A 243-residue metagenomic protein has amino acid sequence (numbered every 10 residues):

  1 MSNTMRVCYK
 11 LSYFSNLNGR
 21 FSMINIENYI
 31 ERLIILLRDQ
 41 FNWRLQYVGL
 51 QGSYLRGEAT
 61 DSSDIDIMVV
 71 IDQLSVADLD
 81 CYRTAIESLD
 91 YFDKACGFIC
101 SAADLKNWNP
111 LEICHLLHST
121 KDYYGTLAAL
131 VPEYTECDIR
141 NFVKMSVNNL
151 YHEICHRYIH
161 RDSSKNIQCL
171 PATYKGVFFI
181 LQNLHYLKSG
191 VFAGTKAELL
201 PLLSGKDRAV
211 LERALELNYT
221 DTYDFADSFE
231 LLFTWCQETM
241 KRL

Functional and structural regions predicted by a protein language model:
L11: Cationic, low-complexity basic patches in intrinsically disordered or flexible, solvent-exposed regions
F14-L17: Short hydrophobic targeting helices and cationic amphipathic motifs that mediate membrane/organellar targeting
R20-Q40, G49, R56-D61, M68-P110: Metal-dependent nucleotidyltransferase catalytic core
L79-A172: Conserved NTP/Mg2+-binding pocket subregion across the NTase superfamily
E133-L243: Conserved nucleotidyltransferase catalytic core and NTase-mimicking acidic/glycine-rich helix/loop elements in nucleic
